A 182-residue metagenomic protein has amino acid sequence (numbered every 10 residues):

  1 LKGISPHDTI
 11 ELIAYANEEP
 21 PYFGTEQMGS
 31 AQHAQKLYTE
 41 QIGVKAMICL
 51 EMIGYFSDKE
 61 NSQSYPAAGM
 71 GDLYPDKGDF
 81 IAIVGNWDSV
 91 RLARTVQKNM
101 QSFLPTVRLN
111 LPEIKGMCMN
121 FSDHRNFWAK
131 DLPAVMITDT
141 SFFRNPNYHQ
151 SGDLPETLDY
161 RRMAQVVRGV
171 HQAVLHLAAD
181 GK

Functional and structural regions predicted by a protein language model:
L1, S30-H33, V170-A173: Buried hydrophobic packing segments
L1-T25, V170: Alpha-helical metal-binding/catalytic segments enriched in His/Glu/Asp
I4-H7, T39-I42, W128-K130: Extracellular/periplasmic catalytic domains that process cell-envelope and extracellular macromolecules
E11, Q27-A34, M47, A93: Hydrophobic, well-ordered secondary-structure segments
L12-A14, C49, M136: Structural beta-sheet core signal
T25-L37, Y65-G69: Cysteine protease catalytic core and zymogen-processing segment of caspase-like enzymes
A31-F56: A glycine-rich helix N-cap at a beta->alpha junction
A46, I53, S57-K182: Active-site-adjacent substrate-binding region of metalloamidase/peptidase-like peptide-processing proteins
